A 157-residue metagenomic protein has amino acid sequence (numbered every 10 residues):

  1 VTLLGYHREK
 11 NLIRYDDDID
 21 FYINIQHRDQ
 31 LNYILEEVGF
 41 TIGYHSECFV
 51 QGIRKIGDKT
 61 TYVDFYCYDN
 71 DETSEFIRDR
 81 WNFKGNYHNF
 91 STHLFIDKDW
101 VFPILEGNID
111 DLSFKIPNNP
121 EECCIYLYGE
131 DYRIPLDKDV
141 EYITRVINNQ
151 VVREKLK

Functional and structural regions predicted by a protein language model:
L4-D16, I23-K157: The feature captures the alpha-helical scaffold/lid subdomain characteristic of nucleotidyltransferase
